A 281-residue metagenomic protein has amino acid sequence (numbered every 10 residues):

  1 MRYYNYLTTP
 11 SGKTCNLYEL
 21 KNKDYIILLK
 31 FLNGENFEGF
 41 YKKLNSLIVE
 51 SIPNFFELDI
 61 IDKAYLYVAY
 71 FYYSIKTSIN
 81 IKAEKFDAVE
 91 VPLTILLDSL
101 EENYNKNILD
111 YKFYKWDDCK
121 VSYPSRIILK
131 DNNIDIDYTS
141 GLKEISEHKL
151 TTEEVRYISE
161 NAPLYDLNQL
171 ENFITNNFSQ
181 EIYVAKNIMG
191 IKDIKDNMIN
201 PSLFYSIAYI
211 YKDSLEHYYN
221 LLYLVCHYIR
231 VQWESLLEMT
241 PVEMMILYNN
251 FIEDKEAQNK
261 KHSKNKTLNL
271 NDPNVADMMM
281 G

Functional and structural regions predicted by a protein language model:
M1-K264, G281: An amphipathic, hydrophobic-aromatic interaction surface with interspersed Lys/Arg that forms lipid/phosphate-bearing
S263-G281: Short acidic DE-rich linear segments
